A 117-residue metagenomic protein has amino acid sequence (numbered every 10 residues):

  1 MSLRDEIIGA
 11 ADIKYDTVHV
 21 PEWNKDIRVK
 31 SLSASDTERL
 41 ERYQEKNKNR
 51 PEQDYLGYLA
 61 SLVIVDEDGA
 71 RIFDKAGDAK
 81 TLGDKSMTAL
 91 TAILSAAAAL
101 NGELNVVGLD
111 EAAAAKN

Functional and structural regions predicted by a protein language model:
M1-K14: Extended acidic low-complexity intrinsically disordered regions
K14-Y15, W23-N117: Short, surface-exposed, charged amphipathic helix/loop patches that serve as local interaction elements
V20: Catalytic-loop region of hydrolases
